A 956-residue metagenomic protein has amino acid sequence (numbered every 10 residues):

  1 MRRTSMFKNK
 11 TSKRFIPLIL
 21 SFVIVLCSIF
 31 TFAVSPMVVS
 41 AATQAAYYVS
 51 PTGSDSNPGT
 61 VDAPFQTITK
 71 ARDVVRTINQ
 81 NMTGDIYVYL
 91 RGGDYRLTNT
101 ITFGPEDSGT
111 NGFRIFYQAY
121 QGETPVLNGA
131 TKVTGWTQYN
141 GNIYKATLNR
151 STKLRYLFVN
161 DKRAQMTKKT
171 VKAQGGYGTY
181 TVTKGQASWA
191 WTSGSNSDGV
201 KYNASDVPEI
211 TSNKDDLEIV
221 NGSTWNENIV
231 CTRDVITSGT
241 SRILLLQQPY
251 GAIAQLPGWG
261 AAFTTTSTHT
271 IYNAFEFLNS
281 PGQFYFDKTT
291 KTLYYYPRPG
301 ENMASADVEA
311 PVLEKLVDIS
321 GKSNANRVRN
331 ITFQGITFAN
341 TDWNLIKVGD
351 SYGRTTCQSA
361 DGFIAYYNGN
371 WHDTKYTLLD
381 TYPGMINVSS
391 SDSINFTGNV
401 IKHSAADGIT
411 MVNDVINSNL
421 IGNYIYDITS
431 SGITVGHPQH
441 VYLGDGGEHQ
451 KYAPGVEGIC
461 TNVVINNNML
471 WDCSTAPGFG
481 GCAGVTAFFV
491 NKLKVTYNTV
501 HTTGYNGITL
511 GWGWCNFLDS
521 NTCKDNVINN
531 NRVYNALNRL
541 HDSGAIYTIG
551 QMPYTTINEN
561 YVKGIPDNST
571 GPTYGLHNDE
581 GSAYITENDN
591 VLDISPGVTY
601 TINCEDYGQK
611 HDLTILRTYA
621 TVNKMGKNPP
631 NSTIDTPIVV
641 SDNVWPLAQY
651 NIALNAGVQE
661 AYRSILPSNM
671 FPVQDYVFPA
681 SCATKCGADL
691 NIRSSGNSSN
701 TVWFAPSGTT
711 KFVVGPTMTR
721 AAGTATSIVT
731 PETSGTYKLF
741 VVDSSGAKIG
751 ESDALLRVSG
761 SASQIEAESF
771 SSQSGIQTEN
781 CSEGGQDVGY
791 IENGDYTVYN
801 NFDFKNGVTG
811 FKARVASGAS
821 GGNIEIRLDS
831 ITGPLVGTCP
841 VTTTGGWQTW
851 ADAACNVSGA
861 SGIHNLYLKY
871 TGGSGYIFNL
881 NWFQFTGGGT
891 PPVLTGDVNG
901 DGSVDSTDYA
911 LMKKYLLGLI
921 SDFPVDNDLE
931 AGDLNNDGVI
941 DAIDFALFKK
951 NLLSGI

Functional and structural regions predicted by a protein language model:
S28-T43: Sec-dependent signal peptide cleavage junction
F30-V34, G889-I956: Cellulosome-associated attachment modules in secreted, modular CAZymes
Q44-S390, N395, V441-G447, K451-P454: Extracellular polysaccharide-degrading/modifying enzymes targeting complex plant/algal/animal polysaccharides
Y89, R96, T102, F116-Q118 (+21 more regions): Extracellular beta-strand solenoid repeats
N99-T100, E314, D342-V348, P383 (+11 more regions): Short glycine/acidic-rich loop motifs that flank beta-strands on beta-rich extracellular proteins
K169-V171, V182, N344, N568-L666: Extracellular beta-rich repeat passengers
R329-N340, H372, D392-A406, V415-S431 (+7 more regions): Right-handed parallel beta-helix
Y676-S681, G687, R693-G723, I728-P891: Extracytoplasmic
